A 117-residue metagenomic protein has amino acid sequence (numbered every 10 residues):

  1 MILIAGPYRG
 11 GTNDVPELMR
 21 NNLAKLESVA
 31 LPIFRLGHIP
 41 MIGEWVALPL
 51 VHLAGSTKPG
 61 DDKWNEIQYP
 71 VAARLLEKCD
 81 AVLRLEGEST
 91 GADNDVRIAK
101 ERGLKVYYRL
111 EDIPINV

Functional and structural regions predicted by a protein language model:
M1-V117: Catalytic phosphate/metal-binding cores of nucleic-acid and nucleotide-processing enzymes, i.e., regions that mediate
